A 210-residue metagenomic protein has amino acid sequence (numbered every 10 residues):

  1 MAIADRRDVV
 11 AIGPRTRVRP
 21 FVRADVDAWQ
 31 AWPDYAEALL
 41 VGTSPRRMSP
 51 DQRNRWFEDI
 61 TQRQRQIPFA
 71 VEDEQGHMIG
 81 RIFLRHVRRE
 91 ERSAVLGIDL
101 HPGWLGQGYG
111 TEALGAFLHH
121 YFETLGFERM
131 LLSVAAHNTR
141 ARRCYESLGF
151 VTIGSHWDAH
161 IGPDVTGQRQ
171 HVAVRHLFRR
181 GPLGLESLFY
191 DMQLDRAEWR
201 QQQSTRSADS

Functional and structural regions predicted by a protein language model:
M1-N54, L185-Y190, D195-S210: A short, well-structured alpha-helix characteristic of acyl/acetyltransferase catalytic modules
F21, L100, V134: Hydrophobic adenine-recognition pocket in adenosine-nucleotide-binding enzymes
A28, V95, D99, E112 (+2 more regions): Amphipathic alpha-helical recognition patches that constitute DNA-binding helices
R46-L105, L185-E186, D191-W199, Q203-S210: Acetyl-CoA-dependent GNAT
G106-Y121, R142-S147: Conserved acetyl-CoA-binding loop-helix of GNAT-fold acetyltransferases
E123-S133: Conserved GNAT acetyl-CoA-binding A-motif
L131-V134, V151-G184, L188-D191: Conserved catalytic-core motifs of GNAT/GCN5-like acyltransferases
